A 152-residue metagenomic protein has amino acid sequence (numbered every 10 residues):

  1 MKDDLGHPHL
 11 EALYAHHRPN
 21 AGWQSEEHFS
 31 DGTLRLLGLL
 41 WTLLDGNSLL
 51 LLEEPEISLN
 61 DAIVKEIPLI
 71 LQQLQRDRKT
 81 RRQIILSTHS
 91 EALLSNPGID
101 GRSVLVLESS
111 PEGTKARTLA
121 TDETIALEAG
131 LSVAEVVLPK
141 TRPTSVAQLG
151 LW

Functional and structural regions predicted by a protein language model:
M1-D3: Amphipathic alpha-helical domain-onset/packing element
G6-P143: Switch/communication elements of ASCE P-loop NTPase nucleotide-binding domains
A134, V146-W152: C-terminal alpha-helical "lid" subdomain
